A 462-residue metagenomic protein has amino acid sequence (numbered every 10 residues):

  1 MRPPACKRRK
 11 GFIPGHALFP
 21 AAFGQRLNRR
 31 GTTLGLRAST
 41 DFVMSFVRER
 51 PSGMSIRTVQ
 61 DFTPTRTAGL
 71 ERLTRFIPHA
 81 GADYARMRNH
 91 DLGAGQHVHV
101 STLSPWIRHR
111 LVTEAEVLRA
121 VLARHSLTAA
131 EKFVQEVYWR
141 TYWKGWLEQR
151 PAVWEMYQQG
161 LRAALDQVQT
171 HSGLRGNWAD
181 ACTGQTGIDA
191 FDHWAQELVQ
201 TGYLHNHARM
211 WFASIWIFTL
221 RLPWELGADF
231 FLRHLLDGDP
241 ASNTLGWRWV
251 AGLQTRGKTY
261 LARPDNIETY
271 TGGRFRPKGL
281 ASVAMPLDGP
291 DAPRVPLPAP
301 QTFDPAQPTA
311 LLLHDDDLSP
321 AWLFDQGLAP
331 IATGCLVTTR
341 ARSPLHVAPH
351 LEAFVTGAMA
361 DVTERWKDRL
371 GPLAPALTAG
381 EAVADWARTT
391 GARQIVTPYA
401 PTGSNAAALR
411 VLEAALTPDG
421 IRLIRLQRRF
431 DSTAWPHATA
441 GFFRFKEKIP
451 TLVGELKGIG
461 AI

Functional and structural regions predicted by a protein language model:
F42, F46-V47, S55-Q135, W139 (+6 more regions): Trp/Phe/Arg-rich N-terminal binding region typifying the photolyase-homology
R175-V199: Helix-hairpin-helix/helix-loop-helix acidic hairpins
F191, Q196-M210, I217-T219, W224-D229 (+1 more regions): Conserved helix-adjacent loop modules within structured domains
L235-D288: C-terminal, helix-dominated tail/subdomain
